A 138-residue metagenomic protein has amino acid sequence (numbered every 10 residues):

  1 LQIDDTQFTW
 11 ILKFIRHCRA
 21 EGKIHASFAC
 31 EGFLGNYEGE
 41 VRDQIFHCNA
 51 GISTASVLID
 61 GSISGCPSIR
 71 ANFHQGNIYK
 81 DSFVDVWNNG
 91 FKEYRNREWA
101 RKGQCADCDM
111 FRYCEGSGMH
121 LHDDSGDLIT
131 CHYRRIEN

Functional and structural regions predicted by a protein language model:
L1-S64, S68-H74, I78: Radical SAM enzyme [4Fe-4S]-AdoMet core and its adjacent flexible, acidic and glycine-rich loops/tails across
S68-N138: Flexible mid-to-C-terminal extensions adjoining Fe-S/redox cofactors in radical SAM and related proteins
